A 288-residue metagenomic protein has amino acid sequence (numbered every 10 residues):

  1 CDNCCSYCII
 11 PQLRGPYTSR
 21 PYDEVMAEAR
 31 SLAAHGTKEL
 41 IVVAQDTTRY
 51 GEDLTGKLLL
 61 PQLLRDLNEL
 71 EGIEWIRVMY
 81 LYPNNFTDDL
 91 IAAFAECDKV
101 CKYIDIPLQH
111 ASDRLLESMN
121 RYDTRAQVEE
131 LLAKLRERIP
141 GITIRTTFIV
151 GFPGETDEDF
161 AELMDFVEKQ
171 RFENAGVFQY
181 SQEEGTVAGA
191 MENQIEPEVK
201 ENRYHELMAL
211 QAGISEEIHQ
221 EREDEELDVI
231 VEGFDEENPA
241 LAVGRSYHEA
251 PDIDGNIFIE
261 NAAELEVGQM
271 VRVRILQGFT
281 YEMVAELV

Functional and structural regions predicted by a protein language model:
C1-D23: Canonical Radical SAM [4Fe-4S] cluster-binding loop centered on the CxxxCxxC motif and its immediate flanking residues
C1-S6, R30-A34, K38-I41, V229: N-terminal pre-triad scaffold of radical SAM enzymes
V25, V42, V78, I106 (+6 more regions): Conserved, mostly hydrophobic/aromatic
A34-F160, E168: Conserved SAM/AdoMet-binding glycine-rich loop
K38, E74, E173, F178 (+1 more regions): Short acidic/polar active-site loop segments enriched in Thr and Asp
G51-G72, S118-M119, Q182-G213: Radical SAM enzyme [4Fe-4S]-AdoMet core and its adjacent flexible, acidic and glycine-rich loops/tails across
A190-V288: Terminal RNA-binding accessory module
